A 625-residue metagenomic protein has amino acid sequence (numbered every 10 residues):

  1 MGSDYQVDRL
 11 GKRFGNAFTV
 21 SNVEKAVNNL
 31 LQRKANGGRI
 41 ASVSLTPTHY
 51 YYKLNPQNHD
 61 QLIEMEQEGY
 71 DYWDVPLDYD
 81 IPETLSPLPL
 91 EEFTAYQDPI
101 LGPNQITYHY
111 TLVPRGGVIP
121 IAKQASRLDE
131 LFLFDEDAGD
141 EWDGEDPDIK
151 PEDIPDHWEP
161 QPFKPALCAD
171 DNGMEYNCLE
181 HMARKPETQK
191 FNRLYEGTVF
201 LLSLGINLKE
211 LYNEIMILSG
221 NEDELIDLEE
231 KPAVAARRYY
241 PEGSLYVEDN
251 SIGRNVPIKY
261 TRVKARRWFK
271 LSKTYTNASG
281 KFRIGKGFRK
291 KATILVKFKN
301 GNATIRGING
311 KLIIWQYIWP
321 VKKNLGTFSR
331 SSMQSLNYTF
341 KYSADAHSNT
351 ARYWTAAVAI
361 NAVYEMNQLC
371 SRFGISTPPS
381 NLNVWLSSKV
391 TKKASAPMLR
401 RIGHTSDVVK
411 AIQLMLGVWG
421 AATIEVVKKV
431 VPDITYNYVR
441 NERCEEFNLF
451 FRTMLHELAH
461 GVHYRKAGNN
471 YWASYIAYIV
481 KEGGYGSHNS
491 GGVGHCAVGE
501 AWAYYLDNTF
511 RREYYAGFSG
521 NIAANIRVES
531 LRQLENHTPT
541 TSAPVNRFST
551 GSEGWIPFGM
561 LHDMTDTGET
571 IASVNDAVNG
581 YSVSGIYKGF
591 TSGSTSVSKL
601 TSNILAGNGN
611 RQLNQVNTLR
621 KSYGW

Functional and structural regions predicted by a protein language model:
Y5, G11, F18-G38, S42-L45 (+2 more regions): Short, ordered, surface-exposed loop/turn motifs in non-cytosolic proteins
F18, N22, K34-A41, L45 (+4 more regions): Replace "(M1/M4/M9/M12/WLM)" with "(e.g., M1/M4/M8/M9/M12/M26/WLM)" and add "not limited to" to clarify scope
L62-E64, P76, K299, T304 (+2 more regions): Zn2+-dependent metallopeptidase catalytic core
I226-G253, Y342-D345, V358-S371: A short, Gly/Thr-enriched small/hydrophobic beta-strand-prone motif that recurs across taxa
R267-K281: Short, acidic Ser/Thr/Gly-rich low-complexity loop/linker segments typical of extracellular and cell-surface proteins
R283-T293: Short Pro-Gly-centered beta-turn/loop motif in secreted/extracellular proteins
L295-V321: A short, solvent-exposed loop/turn motif at the edges and junctions of modular extracellular/periplasmic domains
L399-F450, M454, L458-G468: Active-site scaffold of zinc-dependent metalloenzymes
